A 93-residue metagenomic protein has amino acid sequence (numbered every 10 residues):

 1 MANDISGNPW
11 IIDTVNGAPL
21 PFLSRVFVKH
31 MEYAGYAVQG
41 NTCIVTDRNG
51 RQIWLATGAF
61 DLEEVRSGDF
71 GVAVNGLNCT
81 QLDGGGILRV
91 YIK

Functional and structural regions predicted by a protein language model:
M1-V26, D83-K93: C-terminal interaction-tip segments
S6, V15, A34, N49 (+2 more regions): Intrinsically disordered, low-complexity regions of eukaryotic proteins
W10, Q52-D61: Solvent-exposed serine/threonine-rich low-complexity stretches and specific carbohydrate-binding patches
D13-D47: Beta-rich globular "head" domains
A18-P19, R66, G76-L77: Short secondary-structure capping/turn segments at boundaries of alpha-helices and beta-strands
F22, L62-V72: Exposed aromatic-hydrophobic patches
K29-M31, F70-G85: Noncatalytic modules at the cell exterior or secretory-pathway interfaces, chiefly beta-strand-rich lectin/adhesion
A37-A56, L88-I92: Short, surface-exposed beta-strand/strand-loop-strand elements in extracellular ectodomains
